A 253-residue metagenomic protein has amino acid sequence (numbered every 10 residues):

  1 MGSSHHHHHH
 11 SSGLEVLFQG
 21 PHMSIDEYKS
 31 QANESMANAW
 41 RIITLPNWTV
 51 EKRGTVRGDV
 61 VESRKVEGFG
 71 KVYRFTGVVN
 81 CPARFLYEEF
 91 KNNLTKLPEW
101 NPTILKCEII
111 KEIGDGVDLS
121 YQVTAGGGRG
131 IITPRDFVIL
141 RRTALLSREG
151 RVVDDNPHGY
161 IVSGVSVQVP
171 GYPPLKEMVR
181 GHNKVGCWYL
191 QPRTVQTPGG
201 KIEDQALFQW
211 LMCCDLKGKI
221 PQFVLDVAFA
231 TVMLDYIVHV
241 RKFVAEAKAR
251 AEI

Functional and structural regions predicted by a protein language model:
G2-I253: Eukaryotic helix-grip
